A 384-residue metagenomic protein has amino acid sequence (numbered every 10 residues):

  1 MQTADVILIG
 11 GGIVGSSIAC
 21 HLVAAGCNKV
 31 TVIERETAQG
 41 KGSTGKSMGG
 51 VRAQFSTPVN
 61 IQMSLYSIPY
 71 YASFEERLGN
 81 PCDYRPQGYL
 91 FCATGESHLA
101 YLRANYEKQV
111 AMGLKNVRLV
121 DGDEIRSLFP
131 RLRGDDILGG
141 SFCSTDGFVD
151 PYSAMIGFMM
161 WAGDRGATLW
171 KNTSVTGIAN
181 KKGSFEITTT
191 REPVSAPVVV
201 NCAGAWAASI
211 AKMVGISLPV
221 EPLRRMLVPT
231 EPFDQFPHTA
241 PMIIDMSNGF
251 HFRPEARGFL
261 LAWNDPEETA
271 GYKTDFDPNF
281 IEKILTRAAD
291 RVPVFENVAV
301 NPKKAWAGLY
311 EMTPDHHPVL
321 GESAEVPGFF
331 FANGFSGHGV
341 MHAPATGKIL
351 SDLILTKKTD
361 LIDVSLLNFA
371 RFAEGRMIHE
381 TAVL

Functional and structural regions predicted by a protein language model:
M1-V14, T31: Beta1/beta-strand and adjacent pyrophosphate-binding region of the FAD-binding site in flavoprotein oxidoreductases
V23-T44: Glycine-rich FAD pyrophosphate-binding loop
M48-L128, G249-H251, A270, A288-A289: Dinucleotide-binding Rossmann-like beta1-alpha1 core, especially the glycine-rich loop that anchors the ADP
A72-S73, R85, T94-R165, W170-K171 (+2 more regions): Flavin (FAD/FMN) cofactor-binding and adjacent substrate-gating region of FAD-dependent oxidoreductase domains
T176-S195, V199: Conserved beta-strand-loop-beta-strand element in the redox core of flavoprotein oxidoreductases
P193-T239: Central helical "cap/lid" subdomain
S217, P232-G328: Active-site lid/adjacent beta-loop-alpha segment flanking the redox-cofactor pocket in flavoenzymes
A289-L384: C-terminal catalytic lobe of FAD-dependent flavoproteins
